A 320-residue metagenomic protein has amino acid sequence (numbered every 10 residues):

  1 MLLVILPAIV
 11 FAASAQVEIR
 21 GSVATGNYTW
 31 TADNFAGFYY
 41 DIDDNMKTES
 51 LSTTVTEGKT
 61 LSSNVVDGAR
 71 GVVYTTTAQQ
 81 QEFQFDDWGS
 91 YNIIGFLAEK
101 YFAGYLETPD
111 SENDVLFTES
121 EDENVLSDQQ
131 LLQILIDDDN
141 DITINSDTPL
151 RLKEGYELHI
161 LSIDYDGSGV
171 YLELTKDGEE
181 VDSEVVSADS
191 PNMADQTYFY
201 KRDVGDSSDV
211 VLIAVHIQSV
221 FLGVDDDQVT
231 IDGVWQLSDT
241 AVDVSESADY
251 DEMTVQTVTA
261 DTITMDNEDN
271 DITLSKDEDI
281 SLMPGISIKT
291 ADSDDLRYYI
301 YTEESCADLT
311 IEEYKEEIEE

Functional and structural regions predicted by a protein language model:
M1-A15: Secretory targeting signatures
F11-E320: Surface-exposed, beta-sheet-biased, low-hydrophobicity segments with strongly acidic/polar composition
